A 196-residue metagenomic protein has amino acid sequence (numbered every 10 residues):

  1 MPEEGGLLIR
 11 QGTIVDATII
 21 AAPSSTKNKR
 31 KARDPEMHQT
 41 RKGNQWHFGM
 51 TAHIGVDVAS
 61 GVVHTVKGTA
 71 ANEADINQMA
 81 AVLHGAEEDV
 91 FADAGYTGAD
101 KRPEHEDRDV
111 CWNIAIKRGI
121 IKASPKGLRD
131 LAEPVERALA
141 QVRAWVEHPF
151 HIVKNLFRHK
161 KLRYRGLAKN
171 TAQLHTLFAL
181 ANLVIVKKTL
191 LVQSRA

Functional and structural regions predicted by a protein language model:
M1-C111, K117, H175-A181, T189 (+1 more regions): Polybasic low-complexity intrinsically disordered regions
A59, R158, V184: Residue-level marker of positions within ordered structural domains that often coincide with functionally constrained
E88-D89, A94-A168, A172: Helix-centered, glycine/charged polyanion-binding patches within enzymatic domains that contact phosphate-containing
E133, L156, K188-A196: A short, flexible helix-boundary coil/loop motif
E133-P134, L139-Q141, L177, V184 (+1 more regions): Acidic, contiguous segments within the catalytic cores of piggyBac-derived transposases
H148, I152, F178, N182-I185: Alpha-helical scaffold segments in soluble metabolic enzymes
